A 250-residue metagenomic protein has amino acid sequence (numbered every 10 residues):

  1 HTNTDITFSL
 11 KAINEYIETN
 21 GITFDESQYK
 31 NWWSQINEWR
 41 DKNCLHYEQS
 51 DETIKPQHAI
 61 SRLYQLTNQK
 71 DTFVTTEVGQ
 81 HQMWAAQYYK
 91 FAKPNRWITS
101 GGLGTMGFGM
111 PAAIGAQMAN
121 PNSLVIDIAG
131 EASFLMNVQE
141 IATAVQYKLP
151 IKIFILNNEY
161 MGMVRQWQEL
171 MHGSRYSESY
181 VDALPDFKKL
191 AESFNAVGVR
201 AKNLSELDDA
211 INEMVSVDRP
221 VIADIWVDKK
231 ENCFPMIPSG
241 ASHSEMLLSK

Functional and structural regions predicted by a protein language model:
H1, R96-I98, V197-V199: Structural signal for short hydrophobic segments within the conserved structured cores of catalytic domains across
H1-N31, I211: Glycine-rich, acidic loop regions that bind phosphate or pyrophosphate groups
K30-P111, A116: Active-site diphosphate/adenylate-binding microenvironment
L63, T76, G115, E131 (+5 more regions): Hydrophobic, well-ordered secondary-structure elements that form the walls of internal hydrophobic environments
V78-Q80, N157-Y160, V227-E231: Glycine-rich beta-alpha junction loops
M83-M161: Thiamine diphosphate
Q166-A183: Acidic, Ser/Thr-rich peripheral helices and adjacent loops at domain boundaries
L204-L207, E213-K250: Glycine/aspartate-rich loop-and-adjacent alpha/beta segment that forms the canonical ThDP
